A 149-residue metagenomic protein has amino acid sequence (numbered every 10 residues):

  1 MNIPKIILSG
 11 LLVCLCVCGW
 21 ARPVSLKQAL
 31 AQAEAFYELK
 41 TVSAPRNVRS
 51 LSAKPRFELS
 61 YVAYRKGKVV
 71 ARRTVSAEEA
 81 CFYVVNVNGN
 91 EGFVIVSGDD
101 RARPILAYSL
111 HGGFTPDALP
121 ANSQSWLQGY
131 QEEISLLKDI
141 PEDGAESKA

Functional and structural regions predicted by a protein language model:
M1-L8: Bacterial N-terminal signal peptides that target proteins for export
S9-C16: Bacterial N-terminal signal peptides
G19-P23: Boundary at the C-terminal end of the N-terminal hydrophobic targeting segment
Q32-S43, S125-G129: Preferential activation on post-signal-peptide N-terminal prodomains/segments of secreted or lumenal proteins
R46-D100: Exposed beta-strand-loop-beta-strand "reactive/processing" segments of non-cytosolic proteins
I95-E142: A short, surface-exposed interaction/processing loop segment used at functional sites
E146-A149: Flexible inter-domain linker/hinge segments
